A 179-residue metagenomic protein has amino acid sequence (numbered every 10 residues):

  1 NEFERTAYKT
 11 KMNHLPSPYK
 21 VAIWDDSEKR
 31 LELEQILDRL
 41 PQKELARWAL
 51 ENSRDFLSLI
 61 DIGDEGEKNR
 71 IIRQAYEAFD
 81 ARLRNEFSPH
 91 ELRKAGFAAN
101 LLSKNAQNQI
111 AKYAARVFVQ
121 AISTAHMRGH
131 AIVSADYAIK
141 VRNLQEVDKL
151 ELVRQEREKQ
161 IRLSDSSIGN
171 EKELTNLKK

Functional and structural regions predicted by a protein language model:
F3-E156: Structured binding/interaction patches within domain cores
N13-H14, P18-A22, I161-K179: Acidic, carboxylate-rich catalytic segments that either coordinate divalent cations
